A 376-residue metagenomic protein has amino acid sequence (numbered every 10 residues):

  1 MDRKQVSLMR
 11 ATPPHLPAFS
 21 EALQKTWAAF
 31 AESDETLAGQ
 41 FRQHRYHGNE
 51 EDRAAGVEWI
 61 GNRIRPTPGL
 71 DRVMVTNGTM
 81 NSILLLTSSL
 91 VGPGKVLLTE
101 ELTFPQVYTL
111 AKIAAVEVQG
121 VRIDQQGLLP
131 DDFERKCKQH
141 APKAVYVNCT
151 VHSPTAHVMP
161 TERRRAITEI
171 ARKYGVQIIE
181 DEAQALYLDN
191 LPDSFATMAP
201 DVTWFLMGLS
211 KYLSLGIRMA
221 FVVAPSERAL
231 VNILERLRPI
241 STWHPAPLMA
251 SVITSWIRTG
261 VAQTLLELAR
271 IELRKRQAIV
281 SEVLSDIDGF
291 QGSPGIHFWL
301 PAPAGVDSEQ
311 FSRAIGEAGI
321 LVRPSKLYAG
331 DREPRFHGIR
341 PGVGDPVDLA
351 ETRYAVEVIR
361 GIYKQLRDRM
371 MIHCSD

Functional and structural regions predicted by a protein language model:
M1-E51, E317-I320, P334: N-terminal "arm"/small-domain region of PLP-dependent enzymes with the aminotransferase-like
E32, L37-Y174, I179, A185-W204 (+2 more regions): Conserved core of the PLP fold type I
D201-R270: Conserved core segment of the aminotransferase class I/II
P225-S226, R258, P301-P303, G344-P346: Residue-level recognition of strand-loop junctions within catalytic nucleotide-signaling folds
R270-S281, G289-A302, F311-G316: Conserved glycine-rich beta-strand-loop-beta hairpin in the small C-terminal domain of fold type I
L300-R340, A350-Y354: Conserved C-terminal alpha-helix-loop-beta "cap" of PLP-dependent enzymes that closes/shapes the active-site mouth
E317, E333-D376: PLP-dependent enzyme catalytic core of the Aspartate aminotransferase-like
